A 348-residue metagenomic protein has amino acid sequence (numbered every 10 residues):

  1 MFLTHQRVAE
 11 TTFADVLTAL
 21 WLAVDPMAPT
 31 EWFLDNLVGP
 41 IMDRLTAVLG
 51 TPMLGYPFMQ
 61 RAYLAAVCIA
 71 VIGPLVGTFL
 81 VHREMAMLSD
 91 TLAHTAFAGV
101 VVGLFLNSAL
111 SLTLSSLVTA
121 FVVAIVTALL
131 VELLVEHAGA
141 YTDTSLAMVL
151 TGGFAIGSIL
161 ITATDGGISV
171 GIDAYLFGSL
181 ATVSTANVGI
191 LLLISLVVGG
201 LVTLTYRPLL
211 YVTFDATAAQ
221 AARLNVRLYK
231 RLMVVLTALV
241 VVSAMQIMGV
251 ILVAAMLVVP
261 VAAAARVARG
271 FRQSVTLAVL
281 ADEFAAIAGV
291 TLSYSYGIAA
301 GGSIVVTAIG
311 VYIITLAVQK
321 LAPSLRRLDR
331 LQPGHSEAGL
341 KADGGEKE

Functional and structural regions predicted by a protein language model:
M1-A70: Membrane-interfacial amphipathic/re-entrant helices at transmembrane-helix boundaries
L17-A19, R44, V48-L49, L146 (+2 more regions): Transmembrane helix-bundle core of multi-pass membrane transporters and related energy-transducing complexes
M59-A70, T113-I125, L192-L196, S243-M256 (+1 more regions): Structural signature of hydrophobic alpha-helical transmembrane segments
T78-A93, V100-G167, A264-T276, S295-G297: Short loop segments and helix-boundary regions at transmembrane helix junctions of multi-pass inner-membrane proteins
H94-L104, M148-L160, T182, V226-K230 (+2 more regions): Small-residue-rich segments of transmembrane alpha-helices in multi-pass membrane proteins, especially helix faces
V188-P260: Helix-loop-helix "hairpin" substructures at the membrane interface of multi-pass membrane proteins
V253-G302: Transmembrane alpha-helical segments in multi-pass inner-membrane proteins
I298-E348: Cytosolic-side transmembrane-helix boundaries in multi-pass membrane proteins
